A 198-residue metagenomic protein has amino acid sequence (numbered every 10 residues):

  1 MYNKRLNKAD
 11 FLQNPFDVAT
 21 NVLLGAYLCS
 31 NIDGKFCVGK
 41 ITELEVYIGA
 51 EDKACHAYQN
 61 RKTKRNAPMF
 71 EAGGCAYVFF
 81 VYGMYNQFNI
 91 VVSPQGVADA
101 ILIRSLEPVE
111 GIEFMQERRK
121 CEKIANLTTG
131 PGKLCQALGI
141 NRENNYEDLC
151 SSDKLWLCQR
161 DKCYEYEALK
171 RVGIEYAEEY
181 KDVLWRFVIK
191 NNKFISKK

Functional and structural regions predicted by a protein language model:
M1-K198: Conserved, well-structured core segments that form or line functional sites
